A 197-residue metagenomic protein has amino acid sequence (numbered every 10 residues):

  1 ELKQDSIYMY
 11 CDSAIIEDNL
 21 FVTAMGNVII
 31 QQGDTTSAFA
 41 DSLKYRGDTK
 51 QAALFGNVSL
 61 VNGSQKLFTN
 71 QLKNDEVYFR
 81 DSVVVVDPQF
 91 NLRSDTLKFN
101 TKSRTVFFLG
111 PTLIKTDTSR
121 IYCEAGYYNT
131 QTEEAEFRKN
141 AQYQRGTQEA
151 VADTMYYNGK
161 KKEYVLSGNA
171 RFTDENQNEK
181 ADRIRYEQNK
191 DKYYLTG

Functional and structural regions predicted by a protein language model:
E1-G197: N-terminal amphipathic/hydrophobic interface segments
